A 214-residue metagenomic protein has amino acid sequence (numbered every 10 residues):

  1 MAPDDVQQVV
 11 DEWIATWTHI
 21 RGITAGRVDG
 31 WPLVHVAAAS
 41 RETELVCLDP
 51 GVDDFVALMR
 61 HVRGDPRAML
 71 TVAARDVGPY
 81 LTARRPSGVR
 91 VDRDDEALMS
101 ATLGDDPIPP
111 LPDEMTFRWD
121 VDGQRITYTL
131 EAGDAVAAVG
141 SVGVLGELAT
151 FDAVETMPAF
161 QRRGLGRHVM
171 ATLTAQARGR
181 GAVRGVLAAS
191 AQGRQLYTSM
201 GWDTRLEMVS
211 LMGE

Functional and structural regions predicted by a protein language model:
M1-M69, A73-P79: N-terminal charged segments
I20-H35, R85-R93, T116-F117, D203-T204: Short secondary-structure junctions
D54-L58, T156, R162-G179, S199: Conserved acetyl-CoA-binding loop-helix of GNAT-fold acetyltransferases
G64-A74, A177-A189: Conserved GNAT acetyl-CoA-binding A-motif
V77-R90, R167, G179, A191-M208 (+1 more regions): Conserved active-site alpha-helix within GNAT-family acetyltransferase domains
R85-I126: Acyltransferase donor/substrate-recognition loop-hinge adjacent to the catalytic core
D95-D105, A188-A191, S210-E214: C-terminal "cap" of GNAT-fold acetyltransferases
W119-M157: A conserved beta-strand-loop-helix scaffold within acyl/acetyltransferase catalytic domains
